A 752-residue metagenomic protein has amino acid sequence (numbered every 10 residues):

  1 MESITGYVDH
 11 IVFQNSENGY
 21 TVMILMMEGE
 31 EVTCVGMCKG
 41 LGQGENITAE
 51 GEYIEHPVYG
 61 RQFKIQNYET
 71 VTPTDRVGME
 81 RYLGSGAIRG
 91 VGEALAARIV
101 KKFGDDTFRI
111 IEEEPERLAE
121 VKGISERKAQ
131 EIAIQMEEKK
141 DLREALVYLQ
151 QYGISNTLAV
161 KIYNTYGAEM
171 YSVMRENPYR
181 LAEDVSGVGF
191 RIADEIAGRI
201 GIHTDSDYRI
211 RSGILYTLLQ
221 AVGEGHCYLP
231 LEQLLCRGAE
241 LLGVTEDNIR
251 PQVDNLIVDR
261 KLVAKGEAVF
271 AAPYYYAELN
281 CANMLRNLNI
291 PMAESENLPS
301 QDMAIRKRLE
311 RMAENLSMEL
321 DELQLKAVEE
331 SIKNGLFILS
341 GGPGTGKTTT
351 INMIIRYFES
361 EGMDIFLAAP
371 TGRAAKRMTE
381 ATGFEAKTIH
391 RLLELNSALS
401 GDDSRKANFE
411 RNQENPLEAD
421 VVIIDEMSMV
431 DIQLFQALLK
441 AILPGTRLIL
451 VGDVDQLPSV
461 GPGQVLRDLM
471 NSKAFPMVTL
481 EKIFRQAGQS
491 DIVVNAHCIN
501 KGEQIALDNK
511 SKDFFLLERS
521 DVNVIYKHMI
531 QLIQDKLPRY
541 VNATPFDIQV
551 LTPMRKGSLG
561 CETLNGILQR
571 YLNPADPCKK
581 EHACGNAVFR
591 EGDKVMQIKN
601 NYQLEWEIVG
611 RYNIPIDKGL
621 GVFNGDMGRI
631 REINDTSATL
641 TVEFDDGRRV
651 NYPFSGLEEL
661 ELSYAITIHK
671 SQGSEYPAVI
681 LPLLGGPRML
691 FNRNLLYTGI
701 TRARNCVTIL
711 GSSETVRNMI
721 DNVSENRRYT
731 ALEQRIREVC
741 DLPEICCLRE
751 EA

Functional and structural regions predicted by a protein language model:
M1-N297, A752: Accessory, non-ATPase domains that flank or precede helicase/AAA+ motor cores in DNA-metabolism machines
I11, A49, Q597, I630-I633 (+1 more regions): A generic structural signal for residues embedded in beta-strands
G44-N46, G592, G625: Loop/turn positions that initiate beta-strands
A264-G342: Pre-Walker A segment
L325-E329, K333-K510: ASCE P-loop NTPase helicase motor core
V454-L620, V739, C747: Conserved helicase motor core of P-loop NTPases
D617, N624-A752: C-terminal accessory regions
